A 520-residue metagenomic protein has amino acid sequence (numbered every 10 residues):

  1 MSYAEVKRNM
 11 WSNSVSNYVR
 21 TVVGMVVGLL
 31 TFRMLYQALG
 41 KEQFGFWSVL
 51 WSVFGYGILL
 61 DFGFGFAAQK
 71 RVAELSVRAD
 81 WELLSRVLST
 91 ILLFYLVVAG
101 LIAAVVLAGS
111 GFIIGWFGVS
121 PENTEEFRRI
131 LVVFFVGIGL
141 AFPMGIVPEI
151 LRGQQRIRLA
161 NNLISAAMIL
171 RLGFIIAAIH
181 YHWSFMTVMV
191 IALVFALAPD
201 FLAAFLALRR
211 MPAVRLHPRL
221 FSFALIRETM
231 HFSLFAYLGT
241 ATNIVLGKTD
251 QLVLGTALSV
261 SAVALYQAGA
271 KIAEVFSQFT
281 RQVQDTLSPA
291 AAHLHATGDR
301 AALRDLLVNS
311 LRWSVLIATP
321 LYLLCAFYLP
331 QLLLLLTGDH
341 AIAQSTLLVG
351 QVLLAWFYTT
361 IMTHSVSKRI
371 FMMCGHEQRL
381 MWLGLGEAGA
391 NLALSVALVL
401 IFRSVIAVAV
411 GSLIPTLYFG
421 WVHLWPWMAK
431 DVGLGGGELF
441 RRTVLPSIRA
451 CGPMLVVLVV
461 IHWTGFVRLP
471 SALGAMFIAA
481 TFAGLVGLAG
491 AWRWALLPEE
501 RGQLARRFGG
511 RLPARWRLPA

Functional and structural regions predicted by a protein language model:
M1-M10, A203-G247, A290, H295-D305 (+5 more regions): Interhelical loop/hinge segments that connect adjacent transmembrane helices in multipass membrane
M1-Y3, A429-F440, L458-A520: Membrane-proximal transmembrane or re-entrant/amphipathic helices at the cytosolic face
V6-M10, V19, V23, L93-K248 (+1 more regions): Hydrophobic transmembrane helix module of multi-pass membrane transport proteins
K7, S110-F134, C325-T360, V432 (+2 more regions): Interfacial segments at transmembrane-helix termini and the short loops linking adjacent helices
R8-E74, G100-L107, G137, L172 (+3 more regions): Signature of the first transmembrane helix
R20, G24-G28, L50-F54, I58 (+14 more regions): Short runs within selected transmembrane alpha-helices of multi-pass transporters and secretion channels
L35-Y56, V87, F185-V190, A224-S233 (+4 more regions): Interfacial/gating helices of multi-pass transporter permease domains
F62-R78, R152-G153, M211-R215, G269 (+2 more regions): Helix-loop junctions and terminal segments of transmembrane helices in multi-pass membrane transport/translocation
